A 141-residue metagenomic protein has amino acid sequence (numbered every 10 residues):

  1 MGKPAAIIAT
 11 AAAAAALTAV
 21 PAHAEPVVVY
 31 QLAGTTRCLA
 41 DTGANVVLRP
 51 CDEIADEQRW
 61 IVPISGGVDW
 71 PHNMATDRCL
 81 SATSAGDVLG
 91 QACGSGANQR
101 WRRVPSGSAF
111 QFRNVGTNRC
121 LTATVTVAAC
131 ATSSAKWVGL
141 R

Functional and structural regions predicted by a protein language model:
M1-A24: Secretory targeting and sorting signals
A24-A44, I61-A85, R102-T124, G139-R141: Extracellular glycan-recognition/adhesion modules and their associated mucin-like linkers
A44-I61, A85-R100, T124-A135: Short, tandemly repeated low-complexity microdomains enriched for cysteine and small residues
